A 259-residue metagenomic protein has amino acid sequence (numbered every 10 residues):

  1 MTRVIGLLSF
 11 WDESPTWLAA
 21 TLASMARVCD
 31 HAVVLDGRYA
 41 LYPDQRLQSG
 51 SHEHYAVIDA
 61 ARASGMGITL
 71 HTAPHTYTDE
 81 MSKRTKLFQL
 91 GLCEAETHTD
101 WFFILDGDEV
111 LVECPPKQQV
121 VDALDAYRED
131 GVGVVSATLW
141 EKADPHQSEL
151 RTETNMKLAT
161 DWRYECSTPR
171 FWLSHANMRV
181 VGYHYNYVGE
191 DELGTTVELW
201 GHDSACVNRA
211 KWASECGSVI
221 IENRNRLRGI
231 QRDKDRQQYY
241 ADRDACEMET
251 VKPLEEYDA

Functional and structural regions predicted by a protein language model:
R3-I5: Cell-envelope/extracellular polymer assembly enzymes that use nucleotide-activated donors
L7-S9: Short hydrophobic beta-strand elements that form part of the catalytic alpha/beta core underpinning NDP-sugar/donor
E13-V28, V34-D36, Q45: Short, well-formed alpha-helical segments that are part of the catalytic scaffolds of diverse glycosyltransferases
C29, T97-T99, E129-V132: Short, high-confidence coil segments that cap the C-terminus of an alpha-helix and link into the following beta-strand
G37-D100: Active-site-proximal specificity loops/subdomain of glycosyltransferases
T78-F88, E109-A259: Catalytic-site signature of metal-activated, phosphate-bearing donor transferases, centered on the GT-A/GT-A-like
E96-V112: Short beta-strand-to-loop acidic/aromatic patch adjacent to the donor-nucleotide binding site
